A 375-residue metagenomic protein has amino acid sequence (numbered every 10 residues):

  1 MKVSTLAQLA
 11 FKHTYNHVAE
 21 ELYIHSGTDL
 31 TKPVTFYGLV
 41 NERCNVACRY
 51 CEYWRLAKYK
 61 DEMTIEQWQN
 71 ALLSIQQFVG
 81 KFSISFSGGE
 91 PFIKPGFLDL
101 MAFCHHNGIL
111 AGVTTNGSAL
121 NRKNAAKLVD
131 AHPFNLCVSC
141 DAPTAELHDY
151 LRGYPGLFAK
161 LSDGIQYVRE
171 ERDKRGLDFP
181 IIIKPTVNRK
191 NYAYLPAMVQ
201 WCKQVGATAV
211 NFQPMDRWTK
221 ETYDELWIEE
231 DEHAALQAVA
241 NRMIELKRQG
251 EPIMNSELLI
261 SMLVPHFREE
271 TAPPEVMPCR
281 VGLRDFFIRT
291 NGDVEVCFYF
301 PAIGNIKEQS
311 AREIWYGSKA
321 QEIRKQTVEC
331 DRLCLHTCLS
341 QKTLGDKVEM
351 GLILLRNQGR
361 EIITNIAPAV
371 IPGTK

Functional and structural regions predicted by a protein language model:
M1, L9, L110, D130-V281 (+5 more regions): Radical SAM enzyme [4Fe-4S]-AdoMet core and its adjacent flexible, acidic and glycine-rich loops/tails across
M1-K2, C338: Compositionally biased, charge-rich terminal segments
V3-N135, W218-E221, E225-A235, K347 (+3 more regions): Conserved alpha-helical substructure of the radical SAM core
H13, H17-T31, W54, P273-V276 (+2 more regions): Flexible mid-to-C-terminal extensions adjoining Fe-S/redox cofactors in radical SAM and related proteins
T35, L39, I182, S310: Amphipathic alpha-helical recognition patches that constitute DNA-binding helices
A47, G88, T290-N291, F300: Residue-level recognition of short loop/turn positions
F78-G80, K174-P180, K325: Short helix-terminating capping/connector loops at secondary-structure junctions
I93-K94, N121, N188-Y192, G304: Alpha-helix N-cap/loop-to-helix initiation residues
